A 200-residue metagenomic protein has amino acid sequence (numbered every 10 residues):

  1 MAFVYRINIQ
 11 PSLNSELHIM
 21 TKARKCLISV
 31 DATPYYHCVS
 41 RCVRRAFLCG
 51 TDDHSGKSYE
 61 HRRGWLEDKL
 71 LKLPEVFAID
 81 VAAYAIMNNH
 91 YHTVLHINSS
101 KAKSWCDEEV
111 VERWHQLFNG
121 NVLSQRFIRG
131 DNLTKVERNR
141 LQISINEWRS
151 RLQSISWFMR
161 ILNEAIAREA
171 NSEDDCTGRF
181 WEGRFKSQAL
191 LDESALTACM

Functional and structural regions predicted by a protein language model:
M1-M200: Short catalytic/metal-binding and nucleic-acid-binding patches
